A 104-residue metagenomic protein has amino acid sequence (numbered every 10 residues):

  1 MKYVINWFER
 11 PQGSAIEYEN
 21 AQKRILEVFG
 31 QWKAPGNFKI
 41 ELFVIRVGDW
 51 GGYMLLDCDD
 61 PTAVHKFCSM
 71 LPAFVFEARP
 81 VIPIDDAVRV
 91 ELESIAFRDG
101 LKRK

Functional and structural regions predicted by a protein language model:
M1-E41, R46-W50, V88-K104: Short S/T/G/P-rich N-terminal loop/turn motif that feeds into the first structured element of a domain
F8, L55-D57: Short hydrophobic/aromatic beta-strand micro-patches that form the beta-sheet surface supporting nucleotide- or nucleic
G51-Y53, V75: A common structural microfeature
C58-V90: An amphipathic, aromatic/His-enriched active-site/gating alpha helix that lines ligand/cofactor pockets
